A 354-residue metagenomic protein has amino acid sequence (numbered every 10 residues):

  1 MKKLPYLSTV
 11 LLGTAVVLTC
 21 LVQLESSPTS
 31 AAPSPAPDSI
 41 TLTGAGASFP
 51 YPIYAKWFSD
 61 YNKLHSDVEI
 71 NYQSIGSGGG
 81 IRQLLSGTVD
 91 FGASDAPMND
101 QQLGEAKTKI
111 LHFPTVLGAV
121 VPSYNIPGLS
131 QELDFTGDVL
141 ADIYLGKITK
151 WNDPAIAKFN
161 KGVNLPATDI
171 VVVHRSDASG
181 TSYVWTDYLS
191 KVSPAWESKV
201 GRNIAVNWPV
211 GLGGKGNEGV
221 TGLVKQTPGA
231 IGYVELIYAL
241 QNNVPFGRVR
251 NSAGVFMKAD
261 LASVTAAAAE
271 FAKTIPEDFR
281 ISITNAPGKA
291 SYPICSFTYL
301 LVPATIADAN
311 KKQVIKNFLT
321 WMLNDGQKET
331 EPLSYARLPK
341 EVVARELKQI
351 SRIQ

Functional and structural regions predicted by a protein language model:
M1-P5: Positively charged n-region of N-terminal signal peptides that target proteins for export
T9-Q23: Bacterial N-terminal signal peptides
Q23-Q354: Flexible loop/hinge segments at secondary-structure junctions
